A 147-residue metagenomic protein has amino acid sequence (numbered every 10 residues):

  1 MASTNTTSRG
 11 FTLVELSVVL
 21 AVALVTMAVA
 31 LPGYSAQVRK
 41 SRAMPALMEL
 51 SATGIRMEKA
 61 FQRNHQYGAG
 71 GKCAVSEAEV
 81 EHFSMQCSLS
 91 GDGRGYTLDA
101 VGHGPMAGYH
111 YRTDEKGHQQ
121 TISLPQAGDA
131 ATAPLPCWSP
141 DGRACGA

Functional and structural regions predicted by a protein language model:
A2-Y34: N-terminal single-pass transmembrane signal-anchor helix
T7, V14, M27, A43 (+2 more regions): Hydrophobic alpha-helical segments
F11-E15, V25, T53-R56, A60 (+1 more regions): Solvent-exposed, well-ordered amphipathic alpha-helical segments that flank/support binding or catalytic loops
A23-V25, L50-S51, M57, C73-A74 (+1 more regions): Alpha-helical interaction segments
V38-Q66: Membrane-proximal N-terminal amphipathic helix
F61-A147: Periplasmic/extracellular, small/polar-rich flexible segments of pilin-like filament-forming proteins
